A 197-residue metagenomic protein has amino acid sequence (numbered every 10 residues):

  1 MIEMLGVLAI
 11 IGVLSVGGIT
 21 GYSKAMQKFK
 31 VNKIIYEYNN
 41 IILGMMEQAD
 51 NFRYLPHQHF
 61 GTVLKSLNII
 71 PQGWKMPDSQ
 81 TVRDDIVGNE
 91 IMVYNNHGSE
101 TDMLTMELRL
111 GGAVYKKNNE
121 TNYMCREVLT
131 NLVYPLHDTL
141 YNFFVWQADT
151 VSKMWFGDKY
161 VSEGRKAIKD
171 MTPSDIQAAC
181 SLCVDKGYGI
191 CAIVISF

Functional and structural regions predicted by a protein language model:
M1-M26: N-terminal single-pass transmembrane signal-anchor helix
T20-P56: Membrane-proximal N-terminal amphipathic helix
M45-D78: Short, glycine/small-hydrophobic-rich surface segments
W74-F197: Intrinsically disordered, low-complexity regions enriched in Pro/Ser/Thr/Gly and acidic residues
